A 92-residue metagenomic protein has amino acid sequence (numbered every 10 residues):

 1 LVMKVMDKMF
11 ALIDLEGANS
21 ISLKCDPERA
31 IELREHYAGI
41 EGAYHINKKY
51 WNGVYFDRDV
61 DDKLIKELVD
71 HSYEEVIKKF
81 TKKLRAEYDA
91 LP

Functional and structural regions predicted by a protein language model:
L1-P92: Charge-dense, helix-prone N-terminal extensions
